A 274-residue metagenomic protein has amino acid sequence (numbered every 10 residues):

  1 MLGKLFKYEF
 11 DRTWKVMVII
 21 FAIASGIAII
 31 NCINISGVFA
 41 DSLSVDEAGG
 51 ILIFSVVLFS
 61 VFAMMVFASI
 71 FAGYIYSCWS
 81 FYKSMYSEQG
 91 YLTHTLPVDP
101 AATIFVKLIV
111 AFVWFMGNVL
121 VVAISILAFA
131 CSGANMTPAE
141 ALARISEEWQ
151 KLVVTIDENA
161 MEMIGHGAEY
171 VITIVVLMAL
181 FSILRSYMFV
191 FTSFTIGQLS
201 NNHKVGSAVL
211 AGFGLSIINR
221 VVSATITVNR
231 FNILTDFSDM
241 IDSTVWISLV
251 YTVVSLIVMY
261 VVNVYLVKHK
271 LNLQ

Functional and structural regions predicted by a protein language model:
M1-G90, P100-Q274: Hydrophobic alpha-helical transmembrane segments of membrane proteins
